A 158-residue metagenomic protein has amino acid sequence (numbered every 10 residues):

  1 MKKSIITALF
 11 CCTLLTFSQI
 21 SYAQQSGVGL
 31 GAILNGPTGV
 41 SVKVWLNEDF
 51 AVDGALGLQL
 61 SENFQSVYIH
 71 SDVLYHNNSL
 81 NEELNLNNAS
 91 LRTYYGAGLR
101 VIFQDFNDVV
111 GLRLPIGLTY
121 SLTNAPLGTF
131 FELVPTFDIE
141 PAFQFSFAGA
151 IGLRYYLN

Functional and structural regions predicted by a protein language model:
M1-Q25: Cleavable N-terminal export/targeting peptides
Q19-L60, Y68: Short glycine/proline- and aromatic-enriched beta-strand/turn motifs that initiate or cap beta-hairpins
S26-V28, L34-G36, F50, Q65-I69 (+3 more regions): Residues that define the transmembrane beta-barrel architecture of outer-membrane proteins
A32, V40-V44, S71-Y75, A97-L99 (+3 more regions): Residues on the lipid-exposed face of transmembrane beta-strands in outer-membrane beta-barrel proteins
L34-T38, L56-E62, Y75-N77, L99-D105 (+2 more regions): Transmembrane beta-strands of outer-membrane beta-barrel pores
V40, D49-V52, L80-E83, N124-L127: Repeated loop/turn-to-beta-strand initiation elements of outer-membrane beta-barrel proteins
L46-E48, N77-S79, F103, Y120-N124 (+1 more regions): Outer-membrane beta-barrel strand-turn architecture
S61-S66, T123-N158: Predominantly the C-terminal beta-signal and adjacent terminal strand-loop region of outer-membrane beta-barrel
